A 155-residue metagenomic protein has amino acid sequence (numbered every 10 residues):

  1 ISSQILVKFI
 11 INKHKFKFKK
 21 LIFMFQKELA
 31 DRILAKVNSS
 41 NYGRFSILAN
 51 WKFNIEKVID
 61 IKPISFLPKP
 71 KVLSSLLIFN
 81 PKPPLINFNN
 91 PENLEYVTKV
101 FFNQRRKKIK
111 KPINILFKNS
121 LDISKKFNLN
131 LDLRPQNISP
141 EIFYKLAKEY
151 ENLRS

Functional and structural regions predicted by a protein language model:
S2-P140, E151-S155: Class I S-adenosyl-L-methionine
